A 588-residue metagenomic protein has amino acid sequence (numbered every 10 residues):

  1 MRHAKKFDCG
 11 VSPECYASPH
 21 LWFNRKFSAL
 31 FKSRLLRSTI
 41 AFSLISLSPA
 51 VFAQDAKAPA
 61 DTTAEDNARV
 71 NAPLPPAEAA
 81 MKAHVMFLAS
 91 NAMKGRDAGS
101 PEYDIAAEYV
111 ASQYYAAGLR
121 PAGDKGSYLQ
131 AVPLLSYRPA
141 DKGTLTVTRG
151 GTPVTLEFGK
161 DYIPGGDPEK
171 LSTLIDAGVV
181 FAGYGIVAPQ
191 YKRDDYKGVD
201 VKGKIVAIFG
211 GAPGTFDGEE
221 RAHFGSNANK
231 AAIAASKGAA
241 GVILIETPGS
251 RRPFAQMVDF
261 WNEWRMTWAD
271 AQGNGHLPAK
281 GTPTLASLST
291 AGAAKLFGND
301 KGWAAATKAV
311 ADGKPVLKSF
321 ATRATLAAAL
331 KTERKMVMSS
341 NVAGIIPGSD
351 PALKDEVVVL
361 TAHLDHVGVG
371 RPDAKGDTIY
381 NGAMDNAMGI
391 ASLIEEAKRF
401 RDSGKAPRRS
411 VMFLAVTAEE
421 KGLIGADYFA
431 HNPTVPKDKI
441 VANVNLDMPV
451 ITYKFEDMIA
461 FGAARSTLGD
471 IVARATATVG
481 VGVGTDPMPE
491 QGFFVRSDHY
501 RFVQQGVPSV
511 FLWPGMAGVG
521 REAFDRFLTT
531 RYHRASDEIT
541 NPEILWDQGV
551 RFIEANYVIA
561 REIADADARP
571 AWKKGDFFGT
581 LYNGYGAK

Functional and structural regions predicted by a protein language model:
Q54-G123, D355, K573, K588: N-terminal hydrophobic or amphipathic helices/low-complexity stretches enriched in small/hydrophobic/Pro/Gly
R69, T148-G150, F158-G198, G275-G382 (+1 more regions): Soluble metallo-hydrolase cores and metallopeptidase-like ectodomains found primarily in the secretory/periplasmic
K94-P213, T322, R334, M338-S339: Noncatalytic luminal/extracellular "stalk/propeptide" segments of secretory-pathway proteins
L156, A269-A304, V416-M516, G520-L528: Metal-dependent peptidase/peptidase-like ectodomains
E157-H276, P347, T378-N381, D385 (+1 more regions): Extracellular/luminal Protease-associated
H223-N229, S250, G368, A374-T467: Acidic/histidine-rich catalytic neighborhood of metal-dependent amide-processing enzymes
K398, D402, W513, V519-Y582: His/Asp/Glu-rich mid-to-C-terminal helical/loop segments that flank catalytic regions of hydrolases
